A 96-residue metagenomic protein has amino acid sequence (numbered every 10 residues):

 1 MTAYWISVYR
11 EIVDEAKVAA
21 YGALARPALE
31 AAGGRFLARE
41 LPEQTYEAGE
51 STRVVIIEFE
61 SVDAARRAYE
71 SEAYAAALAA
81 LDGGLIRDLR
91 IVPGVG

Functional and structural regions predicted by a protein language model:
M1-R53, E60-E70, P93-G96: Short S/T/G/P-rich N-terminal loop/turn motif that feeds into the first structured element of a domain
A65-R90: C-terminal structural segments of small proteins and small subunits
